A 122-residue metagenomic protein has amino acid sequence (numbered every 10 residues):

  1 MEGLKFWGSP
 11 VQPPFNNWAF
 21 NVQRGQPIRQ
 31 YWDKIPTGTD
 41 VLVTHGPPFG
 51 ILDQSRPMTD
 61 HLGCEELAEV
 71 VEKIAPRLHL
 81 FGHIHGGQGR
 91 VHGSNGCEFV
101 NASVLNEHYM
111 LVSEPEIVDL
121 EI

Functional and structural regions predicted by a protein language model:
M1-L62, V104: Conserved catalytic scaffold of divalent metal-dependent phosphoesterases
E2, A19, E66-L78, H85-I122: Binuclear metal-dependent phosphoesterase catalytic core
G46, G82-I84: Short secondary-structure boundary segments
